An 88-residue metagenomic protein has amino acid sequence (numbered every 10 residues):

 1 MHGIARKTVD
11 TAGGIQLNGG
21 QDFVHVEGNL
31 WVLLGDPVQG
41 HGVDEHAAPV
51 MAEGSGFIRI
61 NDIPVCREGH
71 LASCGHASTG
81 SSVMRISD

Functional and structural regions predicted by a protein language model:
M1-D88: Intrinsically disordered, low-complexity proline/glycine-rich segments
